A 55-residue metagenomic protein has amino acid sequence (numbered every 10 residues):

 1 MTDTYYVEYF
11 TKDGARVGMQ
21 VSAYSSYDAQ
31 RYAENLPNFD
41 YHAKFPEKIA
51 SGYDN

Functional and structural regions predicted by a protein language model:
M1-V17: Short aromatic-glycine-(Arg/Gly/Cys) micro-motifs in beta-strand/loop hairpins
A15-S25: A short, exposed loop/beta-hairpin motif centered on an aromatic-Gly-Thr core
R16, E34-N55: Short, mixed-charge low-complexity intrinsically disordered segments
